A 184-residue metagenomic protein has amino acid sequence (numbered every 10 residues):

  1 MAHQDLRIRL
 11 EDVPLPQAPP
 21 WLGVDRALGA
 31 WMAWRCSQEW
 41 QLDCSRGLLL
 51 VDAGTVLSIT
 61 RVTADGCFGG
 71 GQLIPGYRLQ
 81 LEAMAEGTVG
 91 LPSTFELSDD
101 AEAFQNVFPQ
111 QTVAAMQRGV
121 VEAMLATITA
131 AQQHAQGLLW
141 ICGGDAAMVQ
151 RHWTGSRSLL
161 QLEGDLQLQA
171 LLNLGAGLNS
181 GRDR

Functional and structural regions predicted by a protein language model:
M1-L48, D65-R184: Nucleotide/phosphate-binding catalytic cleft detector across ATP-hydrolyzing and phosphate-transferring enzymes
L48-V51, V56-V62: Short beta-strand scaffold segments in enzyme catalytic cores
